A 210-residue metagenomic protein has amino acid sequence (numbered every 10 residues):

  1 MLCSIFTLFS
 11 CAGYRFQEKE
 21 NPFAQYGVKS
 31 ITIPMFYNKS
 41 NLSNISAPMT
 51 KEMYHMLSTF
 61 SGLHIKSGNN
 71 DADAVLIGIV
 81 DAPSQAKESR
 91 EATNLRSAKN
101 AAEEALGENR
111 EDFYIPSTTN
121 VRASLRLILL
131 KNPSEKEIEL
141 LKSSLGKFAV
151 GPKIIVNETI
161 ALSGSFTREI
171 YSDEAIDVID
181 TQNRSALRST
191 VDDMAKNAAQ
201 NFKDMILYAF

Functional and structural regions predicted by a protein language model:
M1-C11: Sec-dependent bacterial lipoprotein signal peptides
S10-N70, P83, E88, E174-I176 (+4 more regions): A structural "domain/chain start" motif
A12-R15, I128-F210: C-terminal/domain-edge helix-coil "capping" segments
N70, A74-S165, S185: Surface-exposed short loop/turn segments
